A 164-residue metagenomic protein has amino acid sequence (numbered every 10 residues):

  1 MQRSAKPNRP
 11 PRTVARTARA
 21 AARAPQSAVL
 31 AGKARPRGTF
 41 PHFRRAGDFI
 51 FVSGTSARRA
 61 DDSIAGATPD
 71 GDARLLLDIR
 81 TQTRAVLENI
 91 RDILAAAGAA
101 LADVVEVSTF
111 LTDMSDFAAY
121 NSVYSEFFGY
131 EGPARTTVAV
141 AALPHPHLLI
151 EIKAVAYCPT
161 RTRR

Functional and structural regions predicted by a protein language model:
Q2-R164: Short, polar/acidic, helix-capping and beta-turn segments at strand->helix junctions that line the mouths
